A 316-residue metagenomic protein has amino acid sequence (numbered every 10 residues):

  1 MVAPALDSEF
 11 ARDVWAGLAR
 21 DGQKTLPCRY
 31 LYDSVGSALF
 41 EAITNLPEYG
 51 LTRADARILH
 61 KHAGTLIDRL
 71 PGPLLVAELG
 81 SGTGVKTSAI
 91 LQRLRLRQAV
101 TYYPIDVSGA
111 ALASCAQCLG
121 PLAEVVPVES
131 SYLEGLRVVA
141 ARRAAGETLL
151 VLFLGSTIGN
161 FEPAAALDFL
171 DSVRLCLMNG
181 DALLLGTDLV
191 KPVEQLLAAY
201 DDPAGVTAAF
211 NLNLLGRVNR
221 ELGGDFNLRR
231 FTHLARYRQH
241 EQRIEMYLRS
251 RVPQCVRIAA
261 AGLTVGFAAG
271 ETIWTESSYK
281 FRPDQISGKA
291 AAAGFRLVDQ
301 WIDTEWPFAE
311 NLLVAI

Functional and structural regions predicted by a protein language model:
M1-Y30, S37: N-terminal auxiliary segments of SAM/dcSAM-dependent transferases
Q23-L70: Class I SAM-dependent methyltransferase Rossmann-like catalytic core, especially the SAM/SAH-binding loop
P73-G82: Conserved class I S-adenosyl-L-methionine
T83-R97: Conserved SAM-binding loop of SAM-dependent methyltransferases across substrates and taxa, primarily the Class I
I105-A110: Conserved SAM/SAH-binding beta-strand->alpha-helix loop
L167-N179: A short glycine-rich, Lys/Arg-flanked "PGG" loop and its adjoining helix->strand segment in the class I
C176-V190: Conserved beta-strand signature within the Rossmann-like core of class I S-adenosyl-L-methionine
Q195-Y279, P283, S287-A293: Substrate-binding/catalytic lobe of Class I Rossmann-like enzymes that use SAM or dcSAM, i.e., the mid-to-C-terminal
